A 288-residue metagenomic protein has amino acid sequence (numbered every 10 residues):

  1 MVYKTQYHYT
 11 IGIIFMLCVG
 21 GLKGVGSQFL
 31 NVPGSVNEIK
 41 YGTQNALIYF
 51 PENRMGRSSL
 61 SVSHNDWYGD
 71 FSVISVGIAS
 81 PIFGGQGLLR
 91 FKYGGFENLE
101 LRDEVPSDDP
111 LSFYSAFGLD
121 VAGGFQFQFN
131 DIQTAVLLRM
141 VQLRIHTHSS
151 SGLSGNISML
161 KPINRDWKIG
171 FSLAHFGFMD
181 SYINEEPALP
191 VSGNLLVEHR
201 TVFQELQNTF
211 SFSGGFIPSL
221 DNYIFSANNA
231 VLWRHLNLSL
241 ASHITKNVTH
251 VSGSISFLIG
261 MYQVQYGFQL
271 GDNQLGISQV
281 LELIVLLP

Functional and structural regions predicted by a protein language model:
M1-V2, L17: Accessible peptide chain termini
V2-I11: Bacterial N-terminal signal peptides that target proteins for export
I11-V19: Bacterial N-terminal signal peptides
G20-P288: Subset of outer-membrane beta-barrel
